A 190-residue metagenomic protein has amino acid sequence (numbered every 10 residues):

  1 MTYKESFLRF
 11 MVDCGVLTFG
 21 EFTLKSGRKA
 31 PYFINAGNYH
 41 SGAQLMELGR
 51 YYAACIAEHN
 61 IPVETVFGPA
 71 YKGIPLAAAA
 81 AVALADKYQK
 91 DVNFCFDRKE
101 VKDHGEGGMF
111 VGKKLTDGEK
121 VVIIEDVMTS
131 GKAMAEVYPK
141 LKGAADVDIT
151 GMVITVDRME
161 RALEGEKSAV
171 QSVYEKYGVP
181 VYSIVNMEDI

Functional and structural regions predicted by a protein language model:
M1-I124, T129-I190: PRPP-associated nucleotide enzymes
